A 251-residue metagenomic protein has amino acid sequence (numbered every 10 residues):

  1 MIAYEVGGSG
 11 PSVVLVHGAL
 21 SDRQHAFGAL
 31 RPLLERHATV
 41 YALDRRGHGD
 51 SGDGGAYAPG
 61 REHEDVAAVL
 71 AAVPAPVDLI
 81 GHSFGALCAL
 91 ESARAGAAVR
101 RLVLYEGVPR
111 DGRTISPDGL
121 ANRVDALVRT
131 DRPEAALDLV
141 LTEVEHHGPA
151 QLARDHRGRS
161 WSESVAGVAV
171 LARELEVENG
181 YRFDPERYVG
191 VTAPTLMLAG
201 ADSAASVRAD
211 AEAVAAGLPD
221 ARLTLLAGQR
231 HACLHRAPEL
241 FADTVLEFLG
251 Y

Functional and structural regions predicted by a protein language model:
M1-G52: Conserved HGGG/HGGXW glycine-rich cap/lid loop of the alpha/beta-hydrolase fold
Y41-I80, D243: Active-site loop/oxyanion-hole signature of alpha/beta-hydrolase fold enzymes
G81, G85, A89: Gly/Ala-rich beta-loop-alpha elbow adjacent to hydrolase catalytic centers
L90-T130: Flexible "cap/lid" loop of the alpha/beta hydrolase fold
R159-D184: Hydrophobic, aromatic-rich cap/lid helix
V191, M197-A199: Short beta-strand/loop motif that positions the catalytic acidic residue of the alpha/beta-hydrolase fold
A204-D210: Conserved alpha/beta-hydrolase "acid-adjacent" motif
L226-L240: Catalytic histidine-centered segment of alpha/beta-hydrolase-like enzymes
